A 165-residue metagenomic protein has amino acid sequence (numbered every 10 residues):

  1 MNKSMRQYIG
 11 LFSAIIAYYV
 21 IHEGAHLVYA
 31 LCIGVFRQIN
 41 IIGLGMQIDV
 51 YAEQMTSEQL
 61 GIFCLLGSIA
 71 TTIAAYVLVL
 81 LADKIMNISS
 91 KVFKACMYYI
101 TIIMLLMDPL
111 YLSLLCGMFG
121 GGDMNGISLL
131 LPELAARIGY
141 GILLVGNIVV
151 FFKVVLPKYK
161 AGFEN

Functional and structural regions predicted by a protein language model:
M1-F12, L31, N40, T72-Y76 (+1 more regions): Active-site scaffold of zinc-dependent metalloenzymes
N2-V20, S90-Y99: Alpha-helical transmembrane segments and their helix-start/interface "positive-inside/aromatic belt" motifs in integral
G10-L60: Small-residue-rich helix-interface/hinge motifs
I48-G162: Metalloprotease/metallohydrolase-associated module, dominated by Zn2+-dependent proteases
